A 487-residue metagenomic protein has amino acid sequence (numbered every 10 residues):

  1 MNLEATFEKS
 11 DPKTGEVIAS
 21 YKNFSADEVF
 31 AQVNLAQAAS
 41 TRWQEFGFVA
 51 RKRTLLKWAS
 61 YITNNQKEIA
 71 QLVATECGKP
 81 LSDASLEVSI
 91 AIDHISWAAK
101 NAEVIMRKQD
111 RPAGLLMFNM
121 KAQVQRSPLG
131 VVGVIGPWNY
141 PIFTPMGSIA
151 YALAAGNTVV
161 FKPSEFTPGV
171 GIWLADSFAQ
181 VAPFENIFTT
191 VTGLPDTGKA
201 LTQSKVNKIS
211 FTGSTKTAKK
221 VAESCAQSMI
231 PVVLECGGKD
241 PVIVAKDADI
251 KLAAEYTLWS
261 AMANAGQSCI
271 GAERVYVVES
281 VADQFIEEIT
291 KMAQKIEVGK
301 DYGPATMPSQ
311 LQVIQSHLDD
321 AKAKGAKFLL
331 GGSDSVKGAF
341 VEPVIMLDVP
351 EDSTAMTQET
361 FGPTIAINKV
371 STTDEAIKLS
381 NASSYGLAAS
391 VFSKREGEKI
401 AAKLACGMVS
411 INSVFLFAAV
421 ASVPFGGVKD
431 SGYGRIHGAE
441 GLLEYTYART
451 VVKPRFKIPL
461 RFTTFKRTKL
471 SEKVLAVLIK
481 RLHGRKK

Functional and structural regions predicted by a protein language model:
M1-M120: N-terminal Rossmann-like NAD(P)+-binding subdomain of aldehyde/semialdehyde dehydrogenases
E4-F7, A272, L387: Short loop/turn microsegments at loop-to-beta-strand junctions
T14-S20, I243, F340-K487: Conserved C-terminal structural/oligomerization subdomain of aldehyde/semialdehyde dehydrogenase
G15, R51, V73, I95 (+9 more regions): Residue-level signal for inorganic ion chemistry
I18, K216-E351, D374, I411 (+2 more regions): ALDH superfamily catalytic-core signature
S40, Q44, A59-Q66, A70 (+15 more regions): Structural signal for hydrophobic packing residues in well-ordered secondary-structure cores of soluble enzyme domains
P112-L252, V370: Rossmann-like NAD(P) dinucleotide-binding subdomain of oxidoreductase/dehydrogenase enzymes
T192, G213, L330-G332, S393: Short loop/edge segments at beta-strand edges and connector loops that shape dinucleotide/nucleotide cofactor-binding
